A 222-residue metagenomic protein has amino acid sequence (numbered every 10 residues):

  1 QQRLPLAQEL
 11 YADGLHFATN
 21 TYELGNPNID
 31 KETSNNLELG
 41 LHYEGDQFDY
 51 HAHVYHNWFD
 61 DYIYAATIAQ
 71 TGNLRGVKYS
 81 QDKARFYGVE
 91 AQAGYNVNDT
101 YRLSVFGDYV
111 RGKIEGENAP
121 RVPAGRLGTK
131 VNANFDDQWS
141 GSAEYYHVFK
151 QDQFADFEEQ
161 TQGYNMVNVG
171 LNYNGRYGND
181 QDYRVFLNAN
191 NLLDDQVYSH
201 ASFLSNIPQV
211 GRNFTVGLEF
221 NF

Functional and structural regions predicted by a protein language model:
Q2-H51, H56-W58, A69-V89, G94-N96 (+2 more regions): Outer-membrane beta-barrel signature, preferentially recognizing the C-terminal barrel domain of Gram-negative
Q2-P5, W58-D60, L103, K150-D152 (+1 more regions): C-terminal beta-signal and adjacent terminal beta-strands/loops of Gram-negative outer-membrane beta-barrel proteins
L6-D13, N20-Y22, Y62-Q70, V110-P120 (+2 more regions): Outer-membrane beta-barrel translocator domains and adjoining extracellular loop/strand segments of Gram-negative
I29, L39-Y43, V89-Y95, T129-A133 (+3 more regions): Residues on the lipid-exposed face of transmembrane beta-strands in outer-membrane beta-barrel proteins
Q47-Y50, D99-L103, D137-S142, Y177-V185: Repeated loop/turn-to-beta-strand initiation elements of outer-membrane beta-barrel proteins
Y55-F59, R75-F154: Gram-negative outer-membrane beta-barrel transporters
E159-M166: Outer-membrane beta-barrel transmembrane domain signature
